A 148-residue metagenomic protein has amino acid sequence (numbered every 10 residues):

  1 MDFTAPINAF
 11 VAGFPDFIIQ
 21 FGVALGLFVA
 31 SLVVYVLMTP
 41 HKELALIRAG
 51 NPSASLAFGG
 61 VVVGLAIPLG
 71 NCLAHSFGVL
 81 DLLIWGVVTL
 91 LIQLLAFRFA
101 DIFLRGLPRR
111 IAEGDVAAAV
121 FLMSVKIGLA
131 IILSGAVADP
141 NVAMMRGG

Functional and structural regions predicted by a protein language model:
A9-L27, G78-I92: Alpha-helical transmembrane segments
F17-Q20, L46-S55, G86-L90, A119-S124: Alpha-helical transmembrane segments of integral membrane proteins, especially early/N-terminal helices
V33-L46, F97-R110: C-terminal ends of transmembrane helices
S53-L73: A generic, lipid-embedded transmembrane alpha helix
V79-L104, M145-G148: Hydrophobic alpha-helical transmembrane segments and immediately flanking/interface helices in integral membrane
L90-F99, M123-L133: Mid-bilayer segments of alpha-helical transmembrane spans in multi-pass integral membrane proteins that mediate
G106-K126: Interfacial loop-to-transmembrane junctions
S134-G148: Juxtamembrane boundary at the C-terminal end of a transmembrane helix
